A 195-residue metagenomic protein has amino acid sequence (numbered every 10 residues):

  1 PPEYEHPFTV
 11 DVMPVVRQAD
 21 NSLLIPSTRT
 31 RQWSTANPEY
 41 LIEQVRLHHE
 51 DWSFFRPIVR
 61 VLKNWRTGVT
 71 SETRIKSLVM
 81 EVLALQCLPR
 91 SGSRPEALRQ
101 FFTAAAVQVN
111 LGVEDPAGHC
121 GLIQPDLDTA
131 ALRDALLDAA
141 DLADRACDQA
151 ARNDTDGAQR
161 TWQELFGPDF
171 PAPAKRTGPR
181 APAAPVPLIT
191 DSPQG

Functional and structural regions predicted by a protein language model:
P1-L23: Conserved catalytic core of two-metal-ion nucleotidyltransferases
H6, H48-H49, H119: Histidine (H) residue identity feature
V16-S71: Long, contiguous, structured domain-core segments that constitute the functional module of a protein
F54-L165: Conserved nucleotidyltransferase catalytic core and NTase-mimicking acidic/glycine-rich helix/loop elements in nucleic
Q159-G195: Non-catalytic terminal regions of proteins
